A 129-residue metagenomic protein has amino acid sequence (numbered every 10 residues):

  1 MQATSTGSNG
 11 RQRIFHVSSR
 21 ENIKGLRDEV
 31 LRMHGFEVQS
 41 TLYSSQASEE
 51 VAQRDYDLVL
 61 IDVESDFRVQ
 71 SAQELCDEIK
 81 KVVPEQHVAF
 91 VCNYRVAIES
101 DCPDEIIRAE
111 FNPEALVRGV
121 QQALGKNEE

Functional and structural regions predicted by a protein language model:
M1-K24, D28, N112-E129: Non-catalytic signal-transmission and effector/linker regions of two-component phosphorelay proteins
R20-I23, E64-R68, R95-V96, P113: Short acidic, S/G/P-rich loop/turn micro-motifs used as interaction or catalytic elements
E29-L31, E50: Alpha-helical interaction/dimerization surfaces of two-component signaling modules
H34-V38: A generic structural motif
L42-L58: Acidic, metal-coordinating helix/loop segments flanking the phosphotransfer/catalytic sites of two-component signaling
A52-R54, E78-Q86: Conserved phosphotransfer cores of two-component systems
L60-K81: Conserved phosphotransfer microenvironments
E74, F90-A109, P113-E114, R118: Alpha4 helix (beta4-alpha4-beta5 surface) of REC/receiver domains from two-component response regulators
